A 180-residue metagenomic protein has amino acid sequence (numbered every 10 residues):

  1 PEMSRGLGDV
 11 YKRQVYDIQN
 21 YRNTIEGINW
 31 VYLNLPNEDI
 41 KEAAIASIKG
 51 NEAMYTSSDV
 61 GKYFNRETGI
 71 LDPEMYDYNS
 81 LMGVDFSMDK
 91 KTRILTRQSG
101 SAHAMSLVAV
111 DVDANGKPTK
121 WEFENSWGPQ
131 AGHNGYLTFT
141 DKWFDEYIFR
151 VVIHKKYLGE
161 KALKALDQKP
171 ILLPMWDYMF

Functional and structural regions predicted by a protein language model:
P1-L7, Y11: Single conserved hydrophobic/aromatic residue that forms the stacking wall/gate of nucleotide- or nucleobase-binding
L7, V108, N134: Short glycine-rich loop/turn motifs that provide flexible caps or phosphate-binding loops at active sites
T24-A102: Long, positively charged binding patches that form subdomain-scale interaction surfaces for polyanionic ligands
S57-V60, V110, N125-S126: Active-site-proximal beta-strand/loop segments in catalytic clefts of secreted hydrolases
S106-V108, E122: Residues located in well-ordered beta-strands
D113-F180: Conserved catalytic-core surface of thiol
